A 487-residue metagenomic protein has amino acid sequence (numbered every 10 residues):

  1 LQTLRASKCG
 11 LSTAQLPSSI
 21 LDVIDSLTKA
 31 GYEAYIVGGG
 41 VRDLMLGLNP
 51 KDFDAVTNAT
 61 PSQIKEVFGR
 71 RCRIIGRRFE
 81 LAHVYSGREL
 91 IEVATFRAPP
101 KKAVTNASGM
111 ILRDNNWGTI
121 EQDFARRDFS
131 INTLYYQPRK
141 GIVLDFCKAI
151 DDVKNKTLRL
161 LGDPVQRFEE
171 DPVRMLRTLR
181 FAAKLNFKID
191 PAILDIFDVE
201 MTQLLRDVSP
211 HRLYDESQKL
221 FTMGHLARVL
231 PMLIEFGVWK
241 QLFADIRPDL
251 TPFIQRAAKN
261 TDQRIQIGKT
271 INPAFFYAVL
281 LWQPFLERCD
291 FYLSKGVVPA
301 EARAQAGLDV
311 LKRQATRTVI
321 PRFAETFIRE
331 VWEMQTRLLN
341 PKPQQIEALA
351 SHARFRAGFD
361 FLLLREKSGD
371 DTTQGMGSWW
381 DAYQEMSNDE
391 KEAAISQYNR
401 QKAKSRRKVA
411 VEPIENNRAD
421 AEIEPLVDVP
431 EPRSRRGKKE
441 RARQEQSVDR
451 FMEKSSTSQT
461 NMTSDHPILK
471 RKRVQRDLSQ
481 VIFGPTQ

Functional and structural regions predicted by a protein language model:
L1-Q487: Catalytic cores of the polymerase beta-like nucleotidyltransferase superfamily and closely associated nucleotide
